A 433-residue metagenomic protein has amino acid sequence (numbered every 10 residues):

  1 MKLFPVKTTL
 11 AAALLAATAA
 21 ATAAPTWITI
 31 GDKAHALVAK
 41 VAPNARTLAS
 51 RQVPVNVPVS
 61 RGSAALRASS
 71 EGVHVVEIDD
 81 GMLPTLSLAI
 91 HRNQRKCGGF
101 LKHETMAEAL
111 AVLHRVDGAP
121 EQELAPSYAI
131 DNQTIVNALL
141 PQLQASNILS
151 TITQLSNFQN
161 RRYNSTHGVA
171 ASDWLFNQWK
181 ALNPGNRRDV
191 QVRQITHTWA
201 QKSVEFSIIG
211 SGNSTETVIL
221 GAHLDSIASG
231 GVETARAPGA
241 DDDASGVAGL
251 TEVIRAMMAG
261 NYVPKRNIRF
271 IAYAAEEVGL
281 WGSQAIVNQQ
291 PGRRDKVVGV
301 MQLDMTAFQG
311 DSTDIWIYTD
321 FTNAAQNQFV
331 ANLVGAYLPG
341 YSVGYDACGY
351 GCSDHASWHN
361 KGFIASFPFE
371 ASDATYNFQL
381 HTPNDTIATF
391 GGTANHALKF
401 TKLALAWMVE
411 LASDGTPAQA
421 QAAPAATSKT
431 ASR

Functional and structural regions predicted by a protein language model:
M1-A23, R433: Fungal secretory targeting signals
P25-T26, H35-L37, R51, V55 (+3 more regions): Fungal extracellular Ser/Thr-rich, low-complexity intrinsically disordered regions
P58, G62, S150-I209: A non-catalytic alpha/beta surface segment that caps or lines the substrate-entry region of metallo-dependent hydrolase
E108-S165: N-terminal hydrophobic or amphipathic helices/low-complexity stretches enriched in small/hydrophobic/Pro/Gly
T134-L143, S156-H167, Q191-Q194, V232-D243 (+5 more regions): Second-shell loop/turn segments in exported
N160-Y163, H197-Q201, G210-S214, L224-A228 (+7 more regions): Solvent-exposed loop/turn segments at secondary-structure junctions within structured extracellular/periplasmic domains
A200-S203, T234-A325, F329: Acidic/histidine-rich catalytic neighborhood of metal-dependent amide-processing enzymes
D311-P424: Active-site-adjacent substrate-binding region of metalloamidase/peptidase-like peptide-processing proteins
